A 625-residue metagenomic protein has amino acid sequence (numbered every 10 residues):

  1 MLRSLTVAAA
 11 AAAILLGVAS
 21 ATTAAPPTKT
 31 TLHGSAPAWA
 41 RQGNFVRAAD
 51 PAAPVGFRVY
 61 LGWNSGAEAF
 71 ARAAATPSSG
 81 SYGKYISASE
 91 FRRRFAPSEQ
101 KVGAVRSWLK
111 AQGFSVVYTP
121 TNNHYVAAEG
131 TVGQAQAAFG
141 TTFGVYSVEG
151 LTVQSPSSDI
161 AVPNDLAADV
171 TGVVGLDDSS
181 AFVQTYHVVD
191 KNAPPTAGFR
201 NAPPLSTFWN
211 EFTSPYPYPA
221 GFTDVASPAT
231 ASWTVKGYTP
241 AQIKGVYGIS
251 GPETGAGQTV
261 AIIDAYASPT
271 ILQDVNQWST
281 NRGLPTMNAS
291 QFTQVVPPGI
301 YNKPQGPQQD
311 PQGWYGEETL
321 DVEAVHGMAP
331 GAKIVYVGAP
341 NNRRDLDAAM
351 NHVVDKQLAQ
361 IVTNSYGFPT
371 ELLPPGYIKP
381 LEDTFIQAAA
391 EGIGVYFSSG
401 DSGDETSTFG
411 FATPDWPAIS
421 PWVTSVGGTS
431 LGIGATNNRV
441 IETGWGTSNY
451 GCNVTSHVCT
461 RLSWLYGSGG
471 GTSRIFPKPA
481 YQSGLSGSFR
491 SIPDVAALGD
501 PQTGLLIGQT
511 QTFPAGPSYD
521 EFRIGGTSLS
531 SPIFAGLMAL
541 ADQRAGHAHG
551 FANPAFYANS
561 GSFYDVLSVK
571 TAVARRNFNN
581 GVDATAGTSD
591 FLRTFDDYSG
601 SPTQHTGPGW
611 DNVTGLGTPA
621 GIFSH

Functional and structural regions predicted by a protein language model:
M1-A24: Secretory targeting and sorting signals
A25-T121, A127, V132-G428, S456-G525 (+5 more regions): Substrate-binding/charge-relay-adjacent region of secreted/lumenal peptidase catalytic domains
A329, T443-S456: P-loop/Walker A phosphate-binding loop and immediately adjacent motor/lid segment at beta-alpha junctions
S430, D542-N612: An often Trp-containing, charged/polar helix-loop segment at the C-terminal end of enzyme catalytic cores
I433-V440: Short acidic, Gly/Pro-enriched loop/turn segments at secondary-structure junctions
L537: Walker A/P-loop NTP-binding active-site region of P-loop NTPases, recognizing the glycine-rich GxxxxGKT/S
